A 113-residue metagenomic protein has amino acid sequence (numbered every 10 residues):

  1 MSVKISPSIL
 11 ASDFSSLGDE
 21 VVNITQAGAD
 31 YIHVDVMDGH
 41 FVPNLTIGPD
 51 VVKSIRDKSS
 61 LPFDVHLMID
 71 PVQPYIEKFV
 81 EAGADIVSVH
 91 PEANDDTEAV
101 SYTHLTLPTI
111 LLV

Functional and structural regions predicted by a protein language model:
M1-E77, E81, N94: Conserved N-terminal beta1-alpha1 strand-loop-helix module at the mouth
S8, T109-I110: Intrinsic-disorder/low-complexity peptide segments enriched for small residues
H90-E92: Short beta->alpha connector loops at strand-helix junctions that form conserved, small/polar/Pro-enriched
A99-S101: Acidic, proline/serine/threonine- and glycine-rich low-complexity intrinsically disordered segments
T103-T109: Conserved small/polar residues in nucleotide/adenosyl-binding loops
